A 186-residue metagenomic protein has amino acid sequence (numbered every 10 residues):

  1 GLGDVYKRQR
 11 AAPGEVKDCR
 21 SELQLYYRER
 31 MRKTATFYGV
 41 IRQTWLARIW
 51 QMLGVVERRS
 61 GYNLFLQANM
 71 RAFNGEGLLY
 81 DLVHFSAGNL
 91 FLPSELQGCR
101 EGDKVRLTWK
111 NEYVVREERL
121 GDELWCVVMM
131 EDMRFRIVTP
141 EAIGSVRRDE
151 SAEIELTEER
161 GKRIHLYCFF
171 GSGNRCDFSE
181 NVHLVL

Functional and structural regions predicted by a protein language model:
G1-P93: Long, polar/Ser/Thr-enriched low-complexity segments that form simple helices or flexible linkers at protein ends
G54-L186: Charged linear interaction tracts used for macromolecular binding and regulation
